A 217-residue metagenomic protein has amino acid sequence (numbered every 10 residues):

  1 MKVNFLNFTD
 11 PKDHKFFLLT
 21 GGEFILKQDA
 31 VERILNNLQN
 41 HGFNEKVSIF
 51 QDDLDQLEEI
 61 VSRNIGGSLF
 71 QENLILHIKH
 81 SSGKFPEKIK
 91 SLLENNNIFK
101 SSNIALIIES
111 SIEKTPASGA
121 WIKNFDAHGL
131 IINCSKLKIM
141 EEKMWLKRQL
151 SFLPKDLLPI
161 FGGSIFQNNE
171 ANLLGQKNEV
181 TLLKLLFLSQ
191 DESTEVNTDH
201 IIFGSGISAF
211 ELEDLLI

Functional and structural regions predicted by a protein language model:
M1-I217: Conserved beta/loop motifs at nucleotide-recognition and modification sites
